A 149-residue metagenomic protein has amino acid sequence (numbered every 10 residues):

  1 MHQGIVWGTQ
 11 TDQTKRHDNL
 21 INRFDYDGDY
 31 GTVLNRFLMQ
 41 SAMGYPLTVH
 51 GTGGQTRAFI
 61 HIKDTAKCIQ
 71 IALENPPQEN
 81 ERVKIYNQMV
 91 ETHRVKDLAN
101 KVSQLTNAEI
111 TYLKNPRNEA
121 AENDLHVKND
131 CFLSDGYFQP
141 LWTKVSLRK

Functional and structural regions predicted by a protein language model:
Q3-I60, N87: A conserved pocket-lining segment of Rossmann-fold NAD(P)-dependent short-chain dehydrogenase/reductase
S41-K149: C-terminal substrate-binding subdomain of Rossmann-fold SDR/epimerase-dehydratase oxidoreductases
